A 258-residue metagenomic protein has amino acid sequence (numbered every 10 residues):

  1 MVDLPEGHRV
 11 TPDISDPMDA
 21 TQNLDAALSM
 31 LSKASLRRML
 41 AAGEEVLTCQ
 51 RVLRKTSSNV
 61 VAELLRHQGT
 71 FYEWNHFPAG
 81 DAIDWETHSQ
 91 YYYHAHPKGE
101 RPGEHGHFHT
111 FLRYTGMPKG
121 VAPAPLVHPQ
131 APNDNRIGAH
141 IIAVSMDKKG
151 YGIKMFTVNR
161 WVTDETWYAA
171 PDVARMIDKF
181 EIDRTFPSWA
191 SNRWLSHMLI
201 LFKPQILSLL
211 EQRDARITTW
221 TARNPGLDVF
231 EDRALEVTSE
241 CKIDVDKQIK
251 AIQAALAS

Functional and structural regions predicted by a protein language model:
M1-S15, P118-G120, K242-S258: Short amphipathic alpha-helical segments
V2-I83: N-terminal domain-onset segments
L24, S57, V173, V245-I249: Short amphipathic alpha-helical segments that mediate assembly, nucleic-acid/protein binding, or membrane association
K33-Q50, A62, A174, S196-L199 (+4 more regions): Generic detector of well-ordered alpha-helical segments enriched in charged/polar residues, highlighting helical
A79-I153: Aromatic- and glycine-enriched beta-alpha-beta binding-site module
G99, R113-G120, D164, A169 (+4 more regions): Amphipathic alpha-helical interaction segments
N135, M146-R184: Domain-level detector of nuclease and nuclease-like folds in predominantly extracellular/periplasmic contexts
P187-S258: Long, compositionally biased interface segments
